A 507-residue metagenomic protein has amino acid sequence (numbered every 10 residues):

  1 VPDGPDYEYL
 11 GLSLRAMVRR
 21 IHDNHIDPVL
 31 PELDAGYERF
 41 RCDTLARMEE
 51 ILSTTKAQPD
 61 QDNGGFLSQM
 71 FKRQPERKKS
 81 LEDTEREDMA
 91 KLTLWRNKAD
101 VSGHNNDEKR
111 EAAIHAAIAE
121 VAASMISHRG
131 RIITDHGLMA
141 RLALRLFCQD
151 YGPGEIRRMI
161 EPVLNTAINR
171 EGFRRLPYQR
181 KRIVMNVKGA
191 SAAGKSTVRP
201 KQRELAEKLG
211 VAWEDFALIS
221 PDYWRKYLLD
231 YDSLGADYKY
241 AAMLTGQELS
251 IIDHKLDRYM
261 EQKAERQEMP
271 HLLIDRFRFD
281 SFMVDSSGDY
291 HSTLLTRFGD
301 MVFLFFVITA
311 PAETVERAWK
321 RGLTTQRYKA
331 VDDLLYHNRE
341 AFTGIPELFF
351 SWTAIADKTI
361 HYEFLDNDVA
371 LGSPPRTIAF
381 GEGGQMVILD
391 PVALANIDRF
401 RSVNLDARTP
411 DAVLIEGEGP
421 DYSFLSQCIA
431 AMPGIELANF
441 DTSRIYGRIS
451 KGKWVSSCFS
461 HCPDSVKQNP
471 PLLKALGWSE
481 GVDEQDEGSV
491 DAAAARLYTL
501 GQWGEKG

Functional and structural regions predicted by a protein language model:
V1-I160: Long, basic/Gly/Ser/Thr-rich N-terminal segments that mediate initial subcellular attachment or targeting
N165-Q179: Pre-Walker A adenine-sensing motif
Q179-M185, M269-H271: Pre-Walker A (Motif I) flank of P-loop NTPase domains
M185-K208: Glycine-rich phosphate-binding P-loop
V211-S292, K329: Conserved nucleotide-sensing/catalytic segment adjacent to the nucleotide-binding pocket in NTP-handling enzymes
E214-F216, R297-F303, D357-H361: Short glycine-/polar-rich loops that comprise or flank the Walker A/P-loop and associated switch/sensor motifs
T296-W319: Conserved phosphate-donor/acceptor-positioning beta-strand/loop module used by diverse small-molecule
A312, E316-K506: Conserved GTP-binding G-domain of TRAFAC-class P-loop NTPases and closely related GTPase folds
